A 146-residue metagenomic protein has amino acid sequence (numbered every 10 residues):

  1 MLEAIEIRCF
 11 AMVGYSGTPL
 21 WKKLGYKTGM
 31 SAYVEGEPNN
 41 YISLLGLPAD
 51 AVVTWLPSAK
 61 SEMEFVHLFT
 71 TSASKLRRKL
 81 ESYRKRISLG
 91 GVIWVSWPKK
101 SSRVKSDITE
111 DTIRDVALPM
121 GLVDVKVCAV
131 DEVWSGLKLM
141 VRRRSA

Functional and structural regions predicted by a protein language model:
I5, C9-P48: N-terminal, charge-rich interaction modules
V52-M63: Short acidic low-complexity segments
V66-L76: Short, glycine-rich nucleotide/cofactor-binding loops
S74, Y83, R142-A146: N-terminal and secondary-structure boundary signal
R78-D107: Mid-chain, well-packed structural core segment of small domains
I108-D124: Conserved Class I S-adenosyl-L-methionine
G121-A146: Class I S-adenosyl-L-methionine
